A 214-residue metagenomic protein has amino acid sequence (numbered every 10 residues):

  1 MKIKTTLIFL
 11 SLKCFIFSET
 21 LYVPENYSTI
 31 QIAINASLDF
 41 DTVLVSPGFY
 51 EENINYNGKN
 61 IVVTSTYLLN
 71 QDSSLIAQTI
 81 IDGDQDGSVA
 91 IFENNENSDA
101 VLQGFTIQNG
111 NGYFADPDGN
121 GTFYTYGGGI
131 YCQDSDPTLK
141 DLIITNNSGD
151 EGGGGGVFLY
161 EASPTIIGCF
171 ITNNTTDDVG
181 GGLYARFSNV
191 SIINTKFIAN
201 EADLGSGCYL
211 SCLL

Functional and structural regions predicted by a protein language model:
K4-S18: Sec-dependent N-terminal signal peptides
E19, D41, E52, K59-I61 (+10 more regions): The right-handed parallel beta-helix/beta-solenoid scaffold, focusing on the short coil/turn and N-cap positions
E25, N60-P117: Right-handed parallel beta-helix/beta-spiral solenoid domain characteristic of secreted/periplasmic
E25-I32, D39-V62, T66-L69: N-terminal extracellular ligand-recognition/capping segment immediately after the signal peptide
S65, Q78, D99-N111, D136-S148 (+3 more regions): Right-handed parallel beta-helix
Q78-E93, D116-Y131, D150-L159, T175-A185 (+1 more regions): Extracellular beta-strand/beta-solenoid scaffold signature
